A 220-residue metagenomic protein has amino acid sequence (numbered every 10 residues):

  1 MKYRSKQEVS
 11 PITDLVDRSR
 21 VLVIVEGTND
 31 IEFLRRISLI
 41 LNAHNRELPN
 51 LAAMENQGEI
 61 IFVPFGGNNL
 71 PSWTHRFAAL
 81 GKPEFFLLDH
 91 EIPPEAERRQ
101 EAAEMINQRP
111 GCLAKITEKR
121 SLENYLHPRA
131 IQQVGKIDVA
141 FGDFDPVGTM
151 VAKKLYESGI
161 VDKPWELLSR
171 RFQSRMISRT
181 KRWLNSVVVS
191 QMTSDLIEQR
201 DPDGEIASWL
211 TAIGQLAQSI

Functional and structural regions predicted by a protein language model:
M1-I220: Acidic, divalent-metal-binding catalytic cores of TOPRIM and closely related two-metal-ion phosphodiester/pyrophosphate
